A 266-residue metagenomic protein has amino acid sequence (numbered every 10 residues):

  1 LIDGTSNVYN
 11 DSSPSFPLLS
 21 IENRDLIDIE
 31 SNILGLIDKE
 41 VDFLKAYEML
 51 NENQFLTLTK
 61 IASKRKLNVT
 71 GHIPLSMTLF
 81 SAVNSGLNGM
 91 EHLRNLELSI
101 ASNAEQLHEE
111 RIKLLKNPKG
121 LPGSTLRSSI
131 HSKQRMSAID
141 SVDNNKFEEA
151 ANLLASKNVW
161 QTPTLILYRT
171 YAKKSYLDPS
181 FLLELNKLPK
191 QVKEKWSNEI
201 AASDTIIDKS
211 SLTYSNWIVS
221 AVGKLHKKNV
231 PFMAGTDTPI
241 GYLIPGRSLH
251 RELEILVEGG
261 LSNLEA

Functional and structural regions predicted by a protein language model:
L1-D3, L44-A46, V69-G71, M90-H92 (+2 more regions): Hydrophobic faces of well-ordered beta-strands that scaffold small-molecule active sites in alpha/beta enzyme cores
D11-D28: Active-site mouth loops of central-metabolism enzymes
D28-S31, Q54, M77-L79, E149: Short acidic active-site motifs
N32-F43, L50, L96-E254, G259: Active-site neighborhoods of metal-dependent hydrolases
E40, I61-L67, N84-M90, N158: Glycine-enriched alpha-helix->loop->beta-strand junction motifs that scaffold or abut catalytic
F55-K66, L154-A155, V222-H226: Surface-exposed amphipathic alpha-helices with a cationic face
S76-V83, L87-G89, L98-A101: Functional cores that coordinate and move charged inorganic groups
N263-L264: Alpha-helix N-cap/start motif
